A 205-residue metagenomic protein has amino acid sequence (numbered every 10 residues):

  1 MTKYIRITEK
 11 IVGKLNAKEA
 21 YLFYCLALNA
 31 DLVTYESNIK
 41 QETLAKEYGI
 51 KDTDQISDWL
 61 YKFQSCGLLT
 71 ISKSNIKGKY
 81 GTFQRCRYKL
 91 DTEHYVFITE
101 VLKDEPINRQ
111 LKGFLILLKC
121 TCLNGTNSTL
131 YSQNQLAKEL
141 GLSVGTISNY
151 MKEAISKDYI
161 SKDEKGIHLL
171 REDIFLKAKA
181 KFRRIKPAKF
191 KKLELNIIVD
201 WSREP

Functional and structural regions predicted by a protein language model:
M1-P205: Electropositive, intrinsically flexible nucleic-acid-contacting patches
